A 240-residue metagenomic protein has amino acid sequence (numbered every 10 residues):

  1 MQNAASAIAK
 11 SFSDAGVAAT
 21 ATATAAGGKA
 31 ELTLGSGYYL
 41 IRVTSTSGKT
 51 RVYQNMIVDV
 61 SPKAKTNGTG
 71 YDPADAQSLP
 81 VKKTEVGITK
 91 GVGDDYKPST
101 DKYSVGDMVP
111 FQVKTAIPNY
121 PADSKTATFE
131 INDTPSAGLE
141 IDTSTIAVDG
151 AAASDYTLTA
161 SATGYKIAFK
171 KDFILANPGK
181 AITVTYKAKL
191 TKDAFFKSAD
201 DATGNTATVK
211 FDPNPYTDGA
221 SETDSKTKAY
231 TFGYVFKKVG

Functional and structural regions predicted by a protein language model:
M1-G240: Solvent-exposed loop/turn and edge beta-strand elements of beta-rich ligand-binding domains
